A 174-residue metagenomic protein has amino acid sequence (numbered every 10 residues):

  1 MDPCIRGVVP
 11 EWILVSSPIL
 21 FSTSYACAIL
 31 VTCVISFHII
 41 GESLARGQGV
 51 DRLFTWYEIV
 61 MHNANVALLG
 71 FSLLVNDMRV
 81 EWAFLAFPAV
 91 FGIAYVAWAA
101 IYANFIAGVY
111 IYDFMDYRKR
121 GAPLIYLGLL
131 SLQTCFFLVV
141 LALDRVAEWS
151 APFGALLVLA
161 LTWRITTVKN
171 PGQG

Functional and structural regions predicted by a protein language model:
M1-S24, G47, L73-L85, A142-A151 (+1 more regions): Helix-loop boundary elements of multi-pass alpha-helical membrane proteins
V15-S17, R46-V60, W82-F87, D113-K119: Non-cytosolic membrane-interface motifs at loop->transmembrane helix junctions
S24-H38, A64-F71, Y95-W98: Membrane-embedded alpha-helical transmembrane segments of multi-pass integral membrane proteins
A28, P88-V96, Y126, L130-T134 (+1 more regions): Alpha-helical transmembrane spans of integral membrane proteins, capturing the lipid-embedded, hydrophobic core of TM
L30-R46, A97-D113, C135, I165-G172: C-terminal ends of transmembrane alpha-helices and the immediately adjacent extracellular/lumenal or cytosolic loop
F54-V66, P123-S131: Membrane-interface loop-to-helix entry segments
A86-A94, P152-V158: Central hydrophobic cores of alpha-helical transmembrane segments in multi-pass integral membrane proteins
I106-G174: Membrane-interface transmembrane-helix boundary segments in multi-pass integral membrane proteins
